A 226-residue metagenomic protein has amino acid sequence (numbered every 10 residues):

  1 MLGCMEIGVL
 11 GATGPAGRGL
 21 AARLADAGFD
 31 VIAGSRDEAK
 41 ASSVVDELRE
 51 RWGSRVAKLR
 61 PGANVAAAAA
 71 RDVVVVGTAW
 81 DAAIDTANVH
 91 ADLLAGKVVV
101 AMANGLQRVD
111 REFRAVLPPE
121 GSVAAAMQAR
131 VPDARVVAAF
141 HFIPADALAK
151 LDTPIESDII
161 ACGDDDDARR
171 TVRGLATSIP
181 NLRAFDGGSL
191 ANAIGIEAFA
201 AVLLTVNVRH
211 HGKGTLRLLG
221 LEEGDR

Functional and structural regions predicted by a protein language model:
L2-E47, S178: NAD(P)+-binding Rossmann beta1-loop-alpha1 motif at the extreme N-terminus of oxidoreductases
S42, A70, G96, D133-V136: A glycine-biased structural micro-motif
R51-R60, P132-R135, L182: A short helix-to-beta-strand connector/capping loop
W52-V98, G105-R111: Rossmann-like NAD(P)-binding element
A103-D110, L117, F140: N-terminal Rossmann-like NAD(P) cofactor-binding subdomain of oxidoreductases, focused on the glycine-rich
E112-P119, K150-D167: Short beta-strand and adjoining strand-loop segment in the mid-core of the Rossmann-like NAD(P)-dependent dehydrogenase
R135-F142, G188: Conserved beta-loop-beta element that borders a ligand/cofactor-binding pocket
S157-R226: Active-site-lining helix/loop region of Rossmann-like oxidoreductase modules
